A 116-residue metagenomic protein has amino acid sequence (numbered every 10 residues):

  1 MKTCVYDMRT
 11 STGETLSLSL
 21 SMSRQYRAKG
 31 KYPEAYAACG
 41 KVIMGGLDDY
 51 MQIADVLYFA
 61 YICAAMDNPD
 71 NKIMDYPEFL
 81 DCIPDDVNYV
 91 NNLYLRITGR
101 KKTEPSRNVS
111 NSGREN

Functional and structural regions predicted by a protein language model:
M1-M8, T12, G30-D48, A65-N116: Charged interaction scaffolds used for protein-protein
L20-Y26: A short, sequence-level motif marking secondary-structure junctions
S21, D49-I53: Intrinsic-disorder/low-complexity, polar/charged segments
Q52-C63, L95: Short, hydrophobic/amphipathic alpha-helical patches that form generic packing surfaces within helical domains
